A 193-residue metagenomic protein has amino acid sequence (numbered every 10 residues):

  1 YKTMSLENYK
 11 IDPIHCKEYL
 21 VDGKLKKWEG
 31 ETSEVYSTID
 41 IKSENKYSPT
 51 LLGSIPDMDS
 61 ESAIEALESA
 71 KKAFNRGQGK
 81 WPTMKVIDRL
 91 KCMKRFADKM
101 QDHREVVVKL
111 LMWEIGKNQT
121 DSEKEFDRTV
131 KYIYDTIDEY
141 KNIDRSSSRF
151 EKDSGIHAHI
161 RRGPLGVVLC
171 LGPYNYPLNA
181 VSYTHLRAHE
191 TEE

Functional and structural regions predicted by a protein language model:
Y1-I55, K91-R95, D127, N142-G172: Terminal low-complexity tails and localization/encapsulation signals of metabolic enzymes
V35-S37, S60-A63, K152, L178: A short local loop/turn or secondary-structure capping micro-motif enriched for an aromatic residue
I41-D144: Glycine-rich loop-to-alpha-helix module at the N-terminal edge of alpha/beta enzyme cores
P173-Y183: Conserved coil-to-alpha-helix start sites within the AMP-binding
T184-E193: Conserved small/polar residues in nucleotide/adenosyl-binding loops
